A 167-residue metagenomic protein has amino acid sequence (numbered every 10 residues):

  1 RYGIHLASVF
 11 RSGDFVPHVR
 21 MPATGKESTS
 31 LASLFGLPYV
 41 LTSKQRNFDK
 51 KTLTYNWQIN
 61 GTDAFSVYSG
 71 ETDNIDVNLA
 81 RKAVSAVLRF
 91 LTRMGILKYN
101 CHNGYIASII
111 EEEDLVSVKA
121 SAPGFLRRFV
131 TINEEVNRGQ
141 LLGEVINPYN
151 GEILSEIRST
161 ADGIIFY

Functional and structural regions predicted by a protein language model:
R1-Y167: Structured catalytic-domain cores with a bias toward divalent-metal coordination
